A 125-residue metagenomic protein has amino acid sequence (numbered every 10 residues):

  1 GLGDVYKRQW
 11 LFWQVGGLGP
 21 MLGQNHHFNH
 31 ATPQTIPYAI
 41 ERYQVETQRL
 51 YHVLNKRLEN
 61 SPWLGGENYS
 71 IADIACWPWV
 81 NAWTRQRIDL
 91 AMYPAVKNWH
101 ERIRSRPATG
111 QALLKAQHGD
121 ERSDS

Functional and structural regions predicted by a protein language model:
G1-Y6: Short, small-residue-biased leader/transition segments that mark boundaries at the very start of proteins
R8-W10: Alpha-helical secondary-structure segments
Q14-P107: GST-like fold's C-terminal all-alpha helical module
T109-S125: Terminal-tail/helix-coil boundary detector
